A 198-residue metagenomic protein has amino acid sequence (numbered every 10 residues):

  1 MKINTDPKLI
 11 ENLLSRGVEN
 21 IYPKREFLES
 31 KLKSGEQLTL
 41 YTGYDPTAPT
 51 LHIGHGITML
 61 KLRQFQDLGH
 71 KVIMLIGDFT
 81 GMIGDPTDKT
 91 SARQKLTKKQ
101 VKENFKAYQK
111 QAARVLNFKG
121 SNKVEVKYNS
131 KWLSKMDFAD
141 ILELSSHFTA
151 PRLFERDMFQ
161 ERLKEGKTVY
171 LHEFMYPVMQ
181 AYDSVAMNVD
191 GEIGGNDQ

Functional and structural regions predicted by a protein language model:
M1-P46: Non-catalytic terminal extensions that flank enzyme cores
K2-G17, P49-Q64, K123-K131, P151-E161: Short charge-dense sequence patches
L28-P86, G191-N196: N-terminal catalytic cores of NTP/NDP-binding nucleotidyl/phosphoryl-transfer enzymes
T58, S91-R93, L144: A glycine- and small-aliphatic-rich helix-loop capping segment at beta-alpha/alpha-beta transitions that lines
R63, M74-A112: Active-site rim/loop-helix segments in enzyme catalytic domains that contact anionic ligands
K95-Q198: Divalent-metal (Mg2+/Mn2+/Ca2+)-assisted nucleotide/phosphate chemistry catalytic cores
